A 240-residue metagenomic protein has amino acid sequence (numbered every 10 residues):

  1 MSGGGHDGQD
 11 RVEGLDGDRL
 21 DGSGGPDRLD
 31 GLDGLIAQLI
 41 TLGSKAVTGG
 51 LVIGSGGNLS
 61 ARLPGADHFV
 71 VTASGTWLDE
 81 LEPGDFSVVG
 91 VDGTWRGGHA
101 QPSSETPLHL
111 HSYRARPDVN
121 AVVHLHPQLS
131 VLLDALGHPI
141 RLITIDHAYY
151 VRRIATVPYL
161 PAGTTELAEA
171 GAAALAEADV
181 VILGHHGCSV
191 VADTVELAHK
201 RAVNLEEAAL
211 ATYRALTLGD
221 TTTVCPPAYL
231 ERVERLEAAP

Functional and structural regions predicted by a protein language model:
M1-D7, D27-P240: Glycine-rich flexible loops
Q9-L29: Long, intrinsically disordered low-complexity tandem-repeat segments
